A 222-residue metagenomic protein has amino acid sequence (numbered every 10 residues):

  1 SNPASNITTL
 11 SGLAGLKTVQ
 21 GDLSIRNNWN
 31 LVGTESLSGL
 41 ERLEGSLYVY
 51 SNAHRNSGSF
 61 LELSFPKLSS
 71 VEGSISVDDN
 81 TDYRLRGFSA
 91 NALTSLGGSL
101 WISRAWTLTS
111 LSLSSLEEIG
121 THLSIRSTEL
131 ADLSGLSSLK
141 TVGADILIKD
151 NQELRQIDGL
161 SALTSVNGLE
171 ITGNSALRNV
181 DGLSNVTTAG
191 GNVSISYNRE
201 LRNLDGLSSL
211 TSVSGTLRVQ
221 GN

Functional and structural regions predicted by a protein language model:
S1-V32, S36-S89, S95-L108, E118-A131 (+6 more regions): Concave beta-strand-loop units of leucine-rich repeat
